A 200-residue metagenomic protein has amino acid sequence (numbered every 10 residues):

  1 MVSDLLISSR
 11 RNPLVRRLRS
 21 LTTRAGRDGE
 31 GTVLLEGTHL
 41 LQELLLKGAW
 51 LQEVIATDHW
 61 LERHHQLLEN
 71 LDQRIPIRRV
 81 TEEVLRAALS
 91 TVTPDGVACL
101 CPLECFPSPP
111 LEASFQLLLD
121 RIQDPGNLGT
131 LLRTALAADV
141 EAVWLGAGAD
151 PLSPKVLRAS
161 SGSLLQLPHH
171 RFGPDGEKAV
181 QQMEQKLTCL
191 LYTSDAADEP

Functional and structural regions predicted by a protein language model:
M1-V92: N-terminal positively charged helical leader segments and presequences
I7, V33, D120-R121, L145-A147 (+1 more regions): Glycine- and other small-residue-rich loops at beta-strand/loop junctions that grip anionic moieties
G37, Q123-T130, S153: Amphipathic alpha-helical repeat scaffolds
Q42, G129-R133: Alpha-helical segments flanking ligand/cofactor-binding loops in enzyme cores
S90-L111, L117: Acidic/glycine-rich phosphate/pyrophosphate-binding loops and surrounding catalytic core that coordinate Mg2+
E141-Q182: Histidine/lysine/aspartate-rich catalytic loop segments that bind and position anionic ligands
C189-P200: Single conserved hydrophobic/aromatic residue that forms the stacking wall/gate of nucleotide- or nucleobase-binding
